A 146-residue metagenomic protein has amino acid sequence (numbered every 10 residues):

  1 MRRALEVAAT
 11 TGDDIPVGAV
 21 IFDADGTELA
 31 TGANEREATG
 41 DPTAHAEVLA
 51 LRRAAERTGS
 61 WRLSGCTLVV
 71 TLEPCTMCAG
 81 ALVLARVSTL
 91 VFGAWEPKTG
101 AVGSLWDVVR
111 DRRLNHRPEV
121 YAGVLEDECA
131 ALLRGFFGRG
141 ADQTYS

Functional and structural regions predicted by a protein language model:
M1-D14, E28, M77-S146: Zinc-dependent deaminase
A4, A8-T11, A19, A30 (+2 more regions): Small-residue (primarily alanine) positions within well-ordered alpha-helices, especially packing/interaction faces
V17-G26: Short beta-strand scaffold segments in enzyme catalytic cores
A30-E37: Short beta->alpha transition motifs characteristic of CBS
R36, V70, A94: Residues that line or immediately flank small-molecule/substrate-binding pockets and catalytic motifs
A38-L49, R53: A short, polar/charged loop-to-alpha-helix boundary motif
R57: Conserved catalytic cysteine-centered active-site region of acyl-thioester-dependent Claisen-condensing enzymes
S60-L72: Immediate flanking context of iron-sulfur cluster ligation sites
